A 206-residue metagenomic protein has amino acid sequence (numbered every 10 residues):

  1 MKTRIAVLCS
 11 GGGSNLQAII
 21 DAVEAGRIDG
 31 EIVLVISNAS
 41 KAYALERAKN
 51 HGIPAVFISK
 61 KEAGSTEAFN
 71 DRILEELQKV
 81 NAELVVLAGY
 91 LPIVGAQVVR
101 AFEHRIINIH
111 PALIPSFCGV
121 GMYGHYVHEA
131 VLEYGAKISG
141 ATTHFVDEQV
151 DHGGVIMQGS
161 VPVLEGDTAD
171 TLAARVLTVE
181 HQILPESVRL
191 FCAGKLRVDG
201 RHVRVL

Functional and structural regions predicted by a protein language model:
M1-L206: One-carbon transfer enzymes
